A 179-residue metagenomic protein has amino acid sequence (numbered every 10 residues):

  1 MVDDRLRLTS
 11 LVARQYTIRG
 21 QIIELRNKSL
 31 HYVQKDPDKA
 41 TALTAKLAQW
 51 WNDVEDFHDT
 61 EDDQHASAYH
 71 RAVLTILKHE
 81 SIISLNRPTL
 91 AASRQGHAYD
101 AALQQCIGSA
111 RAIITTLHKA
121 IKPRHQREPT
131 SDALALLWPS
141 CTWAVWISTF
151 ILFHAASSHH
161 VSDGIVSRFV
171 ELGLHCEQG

Functional and structural regions predicted by a protein language model:
M1-Q49, D62-V170: Extended, leucine-rich alpha-helical cores of fungal transcription factors
W51-E55, D59, H118-K119, Q178: Helix-capping and short linker residues that terminate individual alpha-solenoid repeat units
L172-G179: Eukaryote-biased recognition of C-terminal alpha-helical segments
